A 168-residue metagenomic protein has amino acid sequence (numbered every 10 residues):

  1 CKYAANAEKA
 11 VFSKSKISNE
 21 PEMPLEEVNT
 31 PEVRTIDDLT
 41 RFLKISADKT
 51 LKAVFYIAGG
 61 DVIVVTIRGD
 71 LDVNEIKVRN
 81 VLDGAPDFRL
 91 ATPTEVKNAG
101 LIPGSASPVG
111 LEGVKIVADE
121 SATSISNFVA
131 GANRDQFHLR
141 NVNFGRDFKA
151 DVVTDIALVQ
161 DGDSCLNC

Functional and structural regions predicted by a protein language model:
C1-C168: Extended, low-hydrophobicity, polar/charged segments
